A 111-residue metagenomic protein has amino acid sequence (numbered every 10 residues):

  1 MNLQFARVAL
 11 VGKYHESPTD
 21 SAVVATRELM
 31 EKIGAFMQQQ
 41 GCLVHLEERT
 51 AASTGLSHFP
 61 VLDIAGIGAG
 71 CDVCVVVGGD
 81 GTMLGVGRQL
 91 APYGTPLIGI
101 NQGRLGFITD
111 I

Functional and structural regions predicted by a protein language model:
M1-V73: ATP/NTP phosphate-donor binding region
P18, A51, F59-I111: Small-residue-rich beta-alpha loop regions that form the catalytic core of phosphotransfer and lipid-active enzymes
